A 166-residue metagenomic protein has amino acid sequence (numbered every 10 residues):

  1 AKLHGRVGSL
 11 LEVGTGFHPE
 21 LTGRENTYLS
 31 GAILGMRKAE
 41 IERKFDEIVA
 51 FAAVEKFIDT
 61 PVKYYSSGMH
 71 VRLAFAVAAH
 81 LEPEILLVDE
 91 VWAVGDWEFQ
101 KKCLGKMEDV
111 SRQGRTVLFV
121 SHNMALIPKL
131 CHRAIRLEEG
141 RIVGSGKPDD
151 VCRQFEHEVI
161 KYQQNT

Functional and structural regions predicted by a protein language model:
G8, Y28, E40-F57: Conserved ABC ATPase "signature" region
V77-V88: A short, proline-enriched helix->beta-strand linker immediately N-terminal to the Walker B motif in ABC-type P-loop
Q100-Q113: Helical segment within the ABC ATPase nucleotide-binding domain
N123-K129: Conserved H-loop
K129-R136: Conserved catalytic segment of ABC-fold P-loop ATPases
E139-G140, F155: Conserved ABC ATPase "signature" C-loop
S145-G146: ABC ATPase "signature
